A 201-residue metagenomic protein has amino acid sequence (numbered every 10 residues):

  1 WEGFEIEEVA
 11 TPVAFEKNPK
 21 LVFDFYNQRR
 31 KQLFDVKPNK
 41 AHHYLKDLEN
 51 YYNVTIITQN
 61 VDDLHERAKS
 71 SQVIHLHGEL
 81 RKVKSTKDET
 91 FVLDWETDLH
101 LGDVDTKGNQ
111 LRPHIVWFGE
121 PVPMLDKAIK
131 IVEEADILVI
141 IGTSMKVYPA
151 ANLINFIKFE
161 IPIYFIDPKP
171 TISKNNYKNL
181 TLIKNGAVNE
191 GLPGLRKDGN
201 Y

Functional and structural regions predicted by a protein language model:
W1-Y201: Conserved catalytic core of sirtuin-type NAD+-dependent deacylases
